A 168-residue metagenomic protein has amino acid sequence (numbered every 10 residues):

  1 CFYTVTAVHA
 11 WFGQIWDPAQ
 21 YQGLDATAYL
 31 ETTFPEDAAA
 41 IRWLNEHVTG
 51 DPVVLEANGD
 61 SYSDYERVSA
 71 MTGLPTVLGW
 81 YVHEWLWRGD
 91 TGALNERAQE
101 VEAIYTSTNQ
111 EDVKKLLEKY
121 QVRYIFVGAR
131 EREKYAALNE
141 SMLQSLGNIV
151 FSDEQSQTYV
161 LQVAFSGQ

Functional and structural regions predicted by a protein language model:
C1-Q168: Extracytoplasmic
